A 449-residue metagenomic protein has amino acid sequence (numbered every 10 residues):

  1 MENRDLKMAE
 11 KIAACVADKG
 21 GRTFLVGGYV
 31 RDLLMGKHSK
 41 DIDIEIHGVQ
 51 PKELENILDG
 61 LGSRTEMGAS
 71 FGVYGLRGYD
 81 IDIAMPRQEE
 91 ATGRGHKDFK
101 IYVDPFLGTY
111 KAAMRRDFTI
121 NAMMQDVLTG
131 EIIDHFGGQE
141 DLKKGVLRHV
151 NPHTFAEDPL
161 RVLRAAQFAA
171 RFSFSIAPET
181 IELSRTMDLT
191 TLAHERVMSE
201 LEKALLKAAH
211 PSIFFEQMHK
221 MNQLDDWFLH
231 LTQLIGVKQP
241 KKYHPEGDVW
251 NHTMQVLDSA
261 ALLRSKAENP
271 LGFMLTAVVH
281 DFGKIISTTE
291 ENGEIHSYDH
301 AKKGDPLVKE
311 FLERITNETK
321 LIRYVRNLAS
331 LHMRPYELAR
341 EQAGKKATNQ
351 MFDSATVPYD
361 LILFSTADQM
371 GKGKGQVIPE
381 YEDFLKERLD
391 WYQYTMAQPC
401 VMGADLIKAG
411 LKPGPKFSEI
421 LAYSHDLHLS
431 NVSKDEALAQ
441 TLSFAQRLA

Functional and structural regions predicted by a protein language model:
M1-A449: Catalytic cores of the polymerase beta-like nucleotidyltransferase superfamily and closely associated nucleotide
